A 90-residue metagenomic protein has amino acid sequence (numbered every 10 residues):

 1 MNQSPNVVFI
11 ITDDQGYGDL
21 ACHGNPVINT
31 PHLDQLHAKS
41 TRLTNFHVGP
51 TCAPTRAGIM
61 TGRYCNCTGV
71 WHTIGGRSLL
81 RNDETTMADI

Functional and structural regions predicted by a protein language model:
M1-I90: Formylglycine-dependent sulfatase
